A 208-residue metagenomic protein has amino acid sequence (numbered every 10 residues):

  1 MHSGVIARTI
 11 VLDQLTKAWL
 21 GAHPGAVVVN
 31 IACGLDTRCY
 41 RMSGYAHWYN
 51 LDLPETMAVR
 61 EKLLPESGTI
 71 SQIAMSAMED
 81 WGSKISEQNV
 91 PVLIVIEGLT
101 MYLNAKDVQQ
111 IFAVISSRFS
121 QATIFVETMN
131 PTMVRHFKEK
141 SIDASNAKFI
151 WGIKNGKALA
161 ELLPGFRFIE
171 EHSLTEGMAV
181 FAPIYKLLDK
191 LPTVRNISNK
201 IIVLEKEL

Functional and structural regions predicted by a protein language model:
M1-K17, G21-L208: Alpha-helical subdomain
